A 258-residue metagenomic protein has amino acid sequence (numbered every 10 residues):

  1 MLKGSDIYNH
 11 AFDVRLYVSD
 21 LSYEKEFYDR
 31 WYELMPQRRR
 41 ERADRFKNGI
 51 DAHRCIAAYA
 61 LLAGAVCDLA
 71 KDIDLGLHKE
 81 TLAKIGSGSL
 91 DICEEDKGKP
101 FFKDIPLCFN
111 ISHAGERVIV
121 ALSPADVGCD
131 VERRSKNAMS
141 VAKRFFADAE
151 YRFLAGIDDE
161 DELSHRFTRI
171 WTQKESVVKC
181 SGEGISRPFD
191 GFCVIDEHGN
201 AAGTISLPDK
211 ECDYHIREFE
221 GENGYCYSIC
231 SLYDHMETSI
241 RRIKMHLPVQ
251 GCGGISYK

Functional and structural regions predicted by a protein language model:
M1-K258: Core catalytic alpha/beta fold that binds nucleotide/phospho-ligands
